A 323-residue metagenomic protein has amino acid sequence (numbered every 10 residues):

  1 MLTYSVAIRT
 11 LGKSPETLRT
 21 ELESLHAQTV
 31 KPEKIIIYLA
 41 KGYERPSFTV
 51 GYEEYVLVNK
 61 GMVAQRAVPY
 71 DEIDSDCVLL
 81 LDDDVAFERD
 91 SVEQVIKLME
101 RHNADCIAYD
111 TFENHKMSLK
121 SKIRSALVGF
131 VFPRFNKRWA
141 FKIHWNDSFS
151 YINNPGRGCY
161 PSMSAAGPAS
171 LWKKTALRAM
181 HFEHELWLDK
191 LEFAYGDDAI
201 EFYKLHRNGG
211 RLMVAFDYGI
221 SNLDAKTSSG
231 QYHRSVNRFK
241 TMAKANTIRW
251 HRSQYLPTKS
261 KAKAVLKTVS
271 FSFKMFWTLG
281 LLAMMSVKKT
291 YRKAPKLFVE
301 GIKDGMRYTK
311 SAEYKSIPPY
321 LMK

Functional and structural regions predicted by a protein language model:
I8-A27: Short, well-formed alpha-helical segments that are part of the catalytic scaffolds of diverse glycosyltransferases
L57-I73: Glycine-rich, basic loop-to-helix element that forms the pyrophosphate-binding segment of sugar-nucleotide handling
S75, A166-H181: Conserved nucleotide-sugar donor-binding and metal-coordinating catalytic region shared by glycosyltransferases
V78: Short aromatic/hydrophobic "clamp" motif used to bind/position activated sugar donors
V92-F135: Conserved donor NDP-sugar-binding/catalytic core segment of glycosyltransferases
W139-W172, F193-A194, S229: A recurrent flexible, glycine/aromatic-enriched loop bordering the glycosyltransferase active site that acts as
A165-G167, L188-Y203: Acidic donor-binding loop at a coil-to-helix junction in glycosyltransferase catalytic cores that engages
R211-K289: Active-site-adjacent helix/loop segment of glycosyltransferases that harbors family-specific signature motifs
